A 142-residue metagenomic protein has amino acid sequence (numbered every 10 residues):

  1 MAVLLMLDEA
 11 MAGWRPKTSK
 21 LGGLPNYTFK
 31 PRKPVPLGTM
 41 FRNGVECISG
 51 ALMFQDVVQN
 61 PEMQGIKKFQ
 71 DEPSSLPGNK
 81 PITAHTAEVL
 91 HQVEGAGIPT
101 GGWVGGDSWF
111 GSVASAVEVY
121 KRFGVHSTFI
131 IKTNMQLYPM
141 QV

Functional and structural regions predicted by a protein language model:
M1-W103, G111-S115: Conserved, well-structured functional cores that handle cations and Mg-NTP chemistry
R32-K33, G111-Q141: Classical protein tyrosine phosphatase
